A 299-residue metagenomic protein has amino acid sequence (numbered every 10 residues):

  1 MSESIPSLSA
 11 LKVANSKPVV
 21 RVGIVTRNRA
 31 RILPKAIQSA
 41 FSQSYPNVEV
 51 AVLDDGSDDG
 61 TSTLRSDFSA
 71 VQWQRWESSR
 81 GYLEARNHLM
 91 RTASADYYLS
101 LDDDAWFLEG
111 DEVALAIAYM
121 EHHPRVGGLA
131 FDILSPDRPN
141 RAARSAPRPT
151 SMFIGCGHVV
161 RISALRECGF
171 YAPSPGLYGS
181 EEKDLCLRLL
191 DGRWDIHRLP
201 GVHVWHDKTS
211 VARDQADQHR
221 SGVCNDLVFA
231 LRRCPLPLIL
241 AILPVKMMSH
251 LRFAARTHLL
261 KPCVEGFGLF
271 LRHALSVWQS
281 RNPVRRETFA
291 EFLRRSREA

Functional and structural regions predicted by a protein language model:
M1-S39: N-proximal low-complexity "stem/linker" segments adjacent to membrane-targeting elements
Q38-N47: Short, acidic, metal-binding catalytic loop of nucleotide-sugar glycosyltransferases
S39, D54-T63, A105-W106: A conserved acidic beta->alpha catalytic loop
W76-A93: Glycine-rich, basic loop-to-helix element that forms the pyrophosphate-binding segment of sugar-nucleotide handling
Y98: Short aromatic/hydrophobic "clamp" motif used to bind/position activated sugar donors
W106-A142: Conserved donor NDP-sugar-binding/catalytic core segment of glycosyltransferases
H158-V160, A164-G169, P175-H203: A short, conserved alpha-helix in the catalytic core of glycosyltransferases
S221, L236-A299: Non-catalytic, C-terminal membrane-associated alpha-helical segments of glycosyltransferases
